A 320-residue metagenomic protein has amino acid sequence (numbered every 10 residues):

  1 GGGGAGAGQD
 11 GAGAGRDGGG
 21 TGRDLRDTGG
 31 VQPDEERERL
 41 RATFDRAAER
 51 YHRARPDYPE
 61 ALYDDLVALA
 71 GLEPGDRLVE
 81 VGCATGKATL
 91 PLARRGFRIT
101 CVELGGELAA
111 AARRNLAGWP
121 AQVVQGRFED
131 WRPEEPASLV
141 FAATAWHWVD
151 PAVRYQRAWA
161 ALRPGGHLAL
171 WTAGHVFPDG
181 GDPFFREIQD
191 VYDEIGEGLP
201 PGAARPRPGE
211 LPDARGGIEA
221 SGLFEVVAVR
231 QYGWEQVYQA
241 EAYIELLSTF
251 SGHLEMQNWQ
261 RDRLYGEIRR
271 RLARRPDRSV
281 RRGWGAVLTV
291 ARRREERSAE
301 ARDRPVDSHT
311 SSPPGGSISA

Functional and structural regions predicted by a protein language model:
R26-E73: Conserved class I S-adenosyl-L-methionine
R77, T85-W131: Class I SAM-dependent methyltransferase SAM/SAH-binding core
V81: Conserved beta-strand/loop positions that form the S-adenosyl-L-methionine
R132-V140: A short acidic, Gly/Pro-enriched loop at the edge of an enzyme's catalytic core that lines a small-molecule cofactor
A143-T144: Short catalytic micro-motifs in class I SAM-dependent methyltransferases
V149-A158: A short, conserved alpha-helix within the catalytic core of class I
W159-Q236: Conserved catalytic/acceptor-binding region of the Class I
G209-H309, P313-A320: Conserved Class I S-adenosyl-L-methionine
